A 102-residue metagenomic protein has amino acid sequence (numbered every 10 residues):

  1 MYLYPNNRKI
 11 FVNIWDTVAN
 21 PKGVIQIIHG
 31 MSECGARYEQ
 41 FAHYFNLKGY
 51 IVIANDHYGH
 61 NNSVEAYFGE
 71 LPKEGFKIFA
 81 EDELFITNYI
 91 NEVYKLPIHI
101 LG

Functional and structural regions predicted by a protein language model:
M1-A19: N-terminal cap/lid segment of alpha/beta-hydrolase-fold proteins
D16-V24, Y50: Proline/glycine-enriched tight loop/beta-turn segments at coil->beta junctions that connect or precede beta-strands
I25, H29-E33: Active-site glycine-rich loops that stabilize anionic/oxyanionic intermediates across multiple enzyme folds
I25, Y67-E74: Short coil/turn segments at secondary-structure junctions
R37-F68: Conserved alpha/beta-hydrolase
P72-E92: Alpha/beta-hydrolase active-site loop
V93-G102: Alpha/beta-hydrolase fold nucleophile elbow
